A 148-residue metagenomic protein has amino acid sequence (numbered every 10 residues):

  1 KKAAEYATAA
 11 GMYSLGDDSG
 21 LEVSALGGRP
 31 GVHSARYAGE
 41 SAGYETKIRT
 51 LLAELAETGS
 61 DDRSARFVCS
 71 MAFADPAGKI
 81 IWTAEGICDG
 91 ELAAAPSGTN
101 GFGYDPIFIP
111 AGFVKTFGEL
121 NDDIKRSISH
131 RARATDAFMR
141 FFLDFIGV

Functional and structural regions predicted by a protein language model:
K1-V148: Anionic-ligand binding patches
